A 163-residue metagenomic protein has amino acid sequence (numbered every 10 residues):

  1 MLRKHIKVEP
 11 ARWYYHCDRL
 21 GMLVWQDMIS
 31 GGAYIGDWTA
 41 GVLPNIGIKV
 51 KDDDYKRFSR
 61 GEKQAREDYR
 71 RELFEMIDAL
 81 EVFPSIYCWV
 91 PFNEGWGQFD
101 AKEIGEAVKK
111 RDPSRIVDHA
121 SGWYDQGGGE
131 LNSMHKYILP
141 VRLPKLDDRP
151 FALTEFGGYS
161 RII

Functional and structural regions predicted by a protein language model:
L2-I163: Substrate-binding/catalytic cleft of secreted carbohydrate-active enzymes, primarily glycoside hydrolases
